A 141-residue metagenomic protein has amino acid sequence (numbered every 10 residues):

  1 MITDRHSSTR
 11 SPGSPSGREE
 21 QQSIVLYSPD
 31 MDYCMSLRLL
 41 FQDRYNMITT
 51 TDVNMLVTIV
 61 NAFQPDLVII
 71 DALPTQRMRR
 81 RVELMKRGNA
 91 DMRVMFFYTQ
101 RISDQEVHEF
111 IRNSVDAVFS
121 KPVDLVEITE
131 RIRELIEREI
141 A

Functional and structural regions predicted by a protein language model:
M1-L39, D124-A141: Non-catalytic signal-transmission and effector/linker regions of two-component phosphorelay proteins
L37-F41, I59, E109: Alpha-helical interaction/dimerization surfaces of two-component signaling modules
T51-L67, T75: Acidic, metal-coordinating helix/loop segments flanking the phosphotransfer/catalytic sites of two-component signaling
D66-G88, R101-Q105: Conserved phosphotransfer microenvironments
R80, T99-V118: Alpha4 helix (beta4-alpha4-beta5 surface) of REC/receiver domains from two-component response regulators
G88-M95: His-Asp phosphorelay/catalytic-motif detector in bacterial-type signaling
K121: A Lys-centered signature of the CheY-like receiver
